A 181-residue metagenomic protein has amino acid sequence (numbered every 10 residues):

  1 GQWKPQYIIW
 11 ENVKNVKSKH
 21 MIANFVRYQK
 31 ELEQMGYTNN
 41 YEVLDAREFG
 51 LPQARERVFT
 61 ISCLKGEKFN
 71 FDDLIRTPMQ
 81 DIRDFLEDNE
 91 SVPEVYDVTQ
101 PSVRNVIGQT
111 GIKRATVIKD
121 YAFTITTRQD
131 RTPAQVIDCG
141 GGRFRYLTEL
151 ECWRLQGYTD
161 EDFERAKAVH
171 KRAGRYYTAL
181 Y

Functional and structural regions predicted by a protein language model:
G1-R131, G142-R145: Class I S-adenosyl-L-methionine
A134-D138, G142-Y177: FAD-binding beta-loop-beta segment adjacent to the flavin cofactor pocket
L180-Y181: A conserved FAD-binding loop/helix module that cradles the flavin
